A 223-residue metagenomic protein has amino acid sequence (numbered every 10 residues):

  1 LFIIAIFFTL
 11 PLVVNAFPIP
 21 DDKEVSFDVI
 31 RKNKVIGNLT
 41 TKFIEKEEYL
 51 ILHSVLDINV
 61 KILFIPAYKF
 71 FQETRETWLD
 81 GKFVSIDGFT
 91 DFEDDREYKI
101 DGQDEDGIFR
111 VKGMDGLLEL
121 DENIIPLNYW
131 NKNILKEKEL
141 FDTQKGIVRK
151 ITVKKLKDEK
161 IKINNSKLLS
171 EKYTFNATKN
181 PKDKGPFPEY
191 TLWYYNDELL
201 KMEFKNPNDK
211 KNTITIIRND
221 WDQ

Functional and structural regions predicted by a protein language model:
L1-F2, L199: Non-cleavable N-terminal signal-anchor transmembrane helices
F2-P11: Bacterial N-terminal signal peptides
I4, T77, E119-D121: Low-complexity, intrinsically disordered regions enriched in charged/polar residues
L12-A16: Sec/Tat signal peptide C-region and signal peptidase I cleavage site
F17-E105, K132-Q223: Acidic, serine/threonine-rich low-complexity disordered tracts
D106-I125: Acidic/charged, solvent-exposed loop-and-adjacent secondary-structure segments enriched in E/D, K/R, S/T, and G/P
P126-K132: Short, hydrophobic/amphipathic alpha-helical patches that form generic packing surfaces within helical domains
